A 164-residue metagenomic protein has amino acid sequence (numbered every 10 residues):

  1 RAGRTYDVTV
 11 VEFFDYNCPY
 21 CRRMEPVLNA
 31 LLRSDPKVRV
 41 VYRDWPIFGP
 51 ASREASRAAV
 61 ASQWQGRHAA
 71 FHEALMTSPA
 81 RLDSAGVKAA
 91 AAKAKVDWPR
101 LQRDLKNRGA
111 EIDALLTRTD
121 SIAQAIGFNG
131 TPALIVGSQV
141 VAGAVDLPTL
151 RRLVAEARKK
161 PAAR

Functional and structural regions predicted by a protein language model:
A2-T5, R33-S34, A51, I126-N129: Extracellular/periplasmic catalytic domains that process cell-envelope and extracellular macromolecules
R4-C18, V40-V41: Short active-site neighborhood of thiol/selenol oxidoreductases, capturing the structured segment around
D7-T9, P36-R39, Q65-A70, V96-P99 (+1 more regions): Loop/turn elements at helix/coil->beta-strand transitions in domains of secreted/extracellular proteins
T9, Y16-R23, V60, A133: C-type cytochrome heme c attachment motif
F14, Y20-S34: Typically the conserved alpha-helix immediately C-terminal to a functionally engaged Cys/Sec in thioredoxin-like
Y16-P19, W45-P50, T77-L82, G109 (+2 more regions): Solvent-exposed loop/turn segments at secondary-structure junctions within structured extracellular/periplasmic domains
Y20, N29, A89-R164: C-terminal cap of thioredoxin/glutaredoxin-like
S34-A91: Structural microenvironment flanking redox-active thiols in thiol-disulfide oxidoreductases
